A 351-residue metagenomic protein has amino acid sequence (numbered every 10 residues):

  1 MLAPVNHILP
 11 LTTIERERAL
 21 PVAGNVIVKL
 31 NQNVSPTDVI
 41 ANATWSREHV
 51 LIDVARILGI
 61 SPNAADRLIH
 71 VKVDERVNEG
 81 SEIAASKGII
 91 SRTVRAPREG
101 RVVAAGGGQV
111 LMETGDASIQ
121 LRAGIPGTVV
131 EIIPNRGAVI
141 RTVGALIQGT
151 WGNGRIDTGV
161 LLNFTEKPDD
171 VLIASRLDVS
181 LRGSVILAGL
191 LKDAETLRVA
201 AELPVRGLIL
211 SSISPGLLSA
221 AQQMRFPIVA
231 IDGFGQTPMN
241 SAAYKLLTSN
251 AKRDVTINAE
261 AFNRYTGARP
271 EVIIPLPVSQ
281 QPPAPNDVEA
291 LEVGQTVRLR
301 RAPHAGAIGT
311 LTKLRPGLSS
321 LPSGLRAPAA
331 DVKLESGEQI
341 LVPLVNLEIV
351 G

Functional and structural regions predicted by a protein language model:
M1-G351: Well-ordered secondary-structure scaffolds
